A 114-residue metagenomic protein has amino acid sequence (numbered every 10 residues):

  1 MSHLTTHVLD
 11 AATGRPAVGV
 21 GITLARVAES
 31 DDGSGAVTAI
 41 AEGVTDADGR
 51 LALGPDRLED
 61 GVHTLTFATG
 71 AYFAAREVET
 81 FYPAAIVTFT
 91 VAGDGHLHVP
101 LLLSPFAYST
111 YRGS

Functional and structural regions predicted by a protein language model:
S2-A92, H98-P100: Beta-strand-dominated extracellular/periplasmic modules and repeats in secreted or surface-exposed proteins
G95-S114: Compositionally biased low-complexity segments at domain edges in trafficked proteins and select soluble regulators
